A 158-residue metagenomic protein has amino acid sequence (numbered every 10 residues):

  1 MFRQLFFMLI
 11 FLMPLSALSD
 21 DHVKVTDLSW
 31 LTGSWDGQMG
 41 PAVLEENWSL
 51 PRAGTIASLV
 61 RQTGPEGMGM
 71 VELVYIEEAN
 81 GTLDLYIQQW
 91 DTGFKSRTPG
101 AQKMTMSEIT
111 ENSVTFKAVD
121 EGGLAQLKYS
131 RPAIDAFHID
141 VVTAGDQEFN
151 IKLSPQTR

Functional and structural regions predicted by a protein language model:
M1-F6: Bacterial N-terminal signal peptides that target proteins for export
L12-L15: N-terminal signal peptide c-region/cleavage motif recognized by signal peptidases
D20-S34, E77-E78: N-terminal helix-cap/turn-to-beta initiation motif at the start of protein domains
Q38-D120: Central antiparallel beta-sheet cores of small beta-barrel/beta-sandwich binding domains
M39-P41, G122-L124, A144-D146: Glycine-centered tight beta-turn/hairpin loop motif at sheet-sheet or coil-to-beta transitions
L44-E46, E72, A125-L127, Q147-I151: Short beta-strand segments
M104-M106, A136-H138, V142-R158: Edge beta-strand at a domain terminus
Q126-D135: Extended Gly/Ser/Thr-rich low-complexity repeat segments, especially those forming or decorating extracellular
